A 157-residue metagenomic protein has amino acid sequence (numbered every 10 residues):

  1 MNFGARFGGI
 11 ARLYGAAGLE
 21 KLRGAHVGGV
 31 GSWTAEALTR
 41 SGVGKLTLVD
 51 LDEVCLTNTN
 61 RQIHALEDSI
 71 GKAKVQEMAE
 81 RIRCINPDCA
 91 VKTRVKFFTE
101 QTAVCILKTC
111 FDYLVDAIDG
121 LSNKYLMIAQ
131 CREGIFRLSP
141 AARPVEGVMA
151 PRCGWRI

Functional and structural regions predicted by a protein language model:
M1-I157: Adenine nucleotide-associated cytosolic modules
